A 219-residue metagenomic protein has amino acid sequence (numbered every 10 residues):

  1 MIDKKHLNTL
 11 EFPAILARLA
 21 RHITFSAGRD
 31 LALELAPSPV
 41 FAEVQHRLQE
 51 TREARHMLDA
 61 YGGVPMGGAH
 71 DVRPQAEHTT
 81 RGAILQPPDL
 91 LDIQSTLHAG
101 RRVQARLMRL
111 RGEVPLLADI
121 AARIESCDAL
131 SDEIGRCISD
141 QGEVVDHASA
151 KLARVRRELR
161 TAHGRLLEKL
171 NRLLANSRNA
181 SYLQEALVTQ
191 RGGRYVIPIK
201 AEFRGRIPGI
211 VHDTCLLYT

Functional and structural regions predicted by a protein language model:
M1-V155: Conserved amphipathic alpha-helical "coupling/scaffold" segments that transmit conformational changes between domains
R157-R204: Extended, Lys/Arg-enriched charged tracts that mediate electrostatic binding to polyanionic substrates
R206-D213: Short acidic, Pro/Gly- and aromatic-enriched capping/linker segments at domain boundaries
Y218-T219: Conserved small/polar residues in nucleotide/adenosyl-binding loops
